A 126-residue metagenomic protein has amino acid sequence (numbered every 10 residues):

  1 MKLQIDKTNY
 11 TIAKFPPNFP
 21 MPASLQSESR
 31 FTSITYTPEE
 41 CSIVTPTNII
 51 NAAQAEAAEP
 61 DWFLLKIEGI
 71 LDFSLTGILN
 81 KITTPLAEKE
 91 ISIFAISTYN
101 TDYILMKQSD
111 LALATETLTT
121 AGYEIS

Functional and structural regions predicted by a protein language model:
M1-P85, L113-S126: Regulatory modules associated with amino-acid/nitrogen control
S74-S109: A structural feature that tracks compact, well-ordered secondary-structure segments with a strong bias toward
